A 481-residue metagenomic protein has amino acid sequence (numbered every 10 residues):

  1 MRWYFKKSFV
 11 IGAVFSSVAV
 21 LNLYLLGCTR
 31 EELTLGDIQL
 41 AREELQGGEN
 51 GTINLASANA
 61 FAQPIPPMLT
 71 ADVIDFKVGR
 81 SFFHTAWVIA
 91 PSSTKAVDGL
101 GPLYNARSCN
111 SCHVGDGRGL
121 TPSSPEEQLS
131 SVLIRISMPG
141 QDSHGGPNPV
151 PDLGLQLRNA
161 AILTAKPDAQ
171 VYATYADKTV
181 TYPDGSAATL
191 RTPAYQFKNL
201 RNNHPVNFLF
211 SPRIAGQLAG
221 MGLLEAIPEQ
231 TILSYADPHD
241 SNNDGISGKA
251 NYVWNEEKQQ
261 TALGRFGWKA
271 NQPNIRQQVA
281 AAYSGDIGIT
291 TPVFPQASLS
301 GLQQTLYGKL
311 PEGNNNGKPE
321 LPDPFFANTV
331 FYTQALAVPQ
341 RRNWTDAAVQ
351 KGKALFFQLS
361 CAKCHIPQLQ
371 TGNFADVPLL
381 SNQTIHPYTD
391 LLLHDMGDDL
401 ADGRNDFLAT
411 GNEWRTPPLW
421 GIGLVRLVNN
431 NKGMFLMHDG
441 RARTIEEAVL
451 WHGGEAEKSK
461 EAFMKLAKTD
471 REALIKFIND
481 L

Functional and structural regions predicted by a protein language model:
M1-T34: Bacterial Sec-dependent N-terminal signal peptides
C28-L481: Periplasmic c-type cytochrome electron-transfer domains
